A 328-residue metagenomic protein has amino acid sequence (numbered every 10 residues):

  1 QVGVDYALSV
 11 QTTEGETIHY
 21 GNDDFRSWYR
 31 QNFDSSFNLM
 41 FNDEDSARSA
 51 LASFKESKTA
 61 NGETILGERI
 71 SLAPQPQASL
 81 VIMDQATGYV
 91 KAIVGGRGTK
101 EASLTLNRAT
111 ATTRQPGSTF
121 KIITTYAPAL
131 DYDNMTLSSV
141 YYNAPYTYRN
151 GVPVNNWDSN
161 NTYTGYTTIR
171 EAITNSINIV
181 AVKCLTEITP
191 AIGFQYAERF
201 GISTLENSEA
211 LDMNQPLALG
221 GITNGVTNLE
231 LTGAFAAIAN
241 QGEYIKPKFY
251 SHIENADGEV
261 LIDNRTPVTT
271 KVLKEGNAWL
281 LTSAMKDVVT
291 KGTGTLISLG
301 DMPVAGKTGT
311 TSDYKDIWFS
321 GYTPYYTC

Functional and structural regions predicted by a protein language model:
Q1-L72, P76-D84, Y89-V94, T99-Q115 (+2 more regions): A penicillin-recognizing enzyme superfamily signal
Q75-Q77, T167, N214: Short coil/loop residues immediately preceding or within conserved phosphate-binding loops of NTP-utilizing enzyme
A127-A129: Short active-site loop/helix that positions an aromatic residue
D131-T136, Y148, I188, I192 (+3 more regions): A generic secondary-structure signal for well-formed alpha-helical elements
N134-G193, A256-T282, K286-D287: Conserved catalytic neighborhood of penicillin-recognizing serine enzymes
S139, A144, Q215-L217, K248-S251 (+1 more regions): Extracytoplasmic/periplasmic beta-strand context in beta-sandwich domains, especially the cupredoxin/COX2 CuA-binding
V152-W157, T189-T232: Mid-domain, small-residue-enriched loop/turn segments at the edges of structured enzyme/sensor domains
L185-I188, Q195-F200, S208-M213, K246-S251 (+1 more regions): Short coil/turn segments at secondary-structure boundaries
